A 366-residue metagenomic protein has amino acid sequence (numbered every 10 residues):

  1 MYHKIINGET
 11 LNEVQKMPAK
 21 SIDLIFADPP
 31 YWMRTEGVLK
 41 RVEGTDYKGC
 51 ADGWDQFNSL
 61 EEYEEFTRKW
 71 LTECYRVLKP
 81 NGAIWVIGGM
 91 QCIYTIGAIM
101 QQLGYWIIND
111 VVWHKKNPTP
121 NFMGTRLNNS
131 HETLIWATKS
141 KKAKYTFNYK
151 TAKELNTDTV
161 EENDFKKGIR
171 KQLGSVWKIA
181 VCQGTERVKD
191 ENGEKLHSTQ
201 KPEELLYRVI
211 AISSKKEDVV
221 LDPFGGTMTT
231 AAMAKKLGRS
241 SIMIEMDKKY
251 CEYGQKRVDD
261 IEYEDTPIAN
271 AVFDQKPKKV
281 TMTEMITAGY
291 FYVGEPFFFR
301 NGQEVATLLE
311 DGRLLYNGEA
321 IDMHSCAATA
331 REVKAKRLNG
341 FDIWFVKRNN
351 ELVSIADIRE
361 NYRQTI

Functional and structural regions predicted by a protein language model:
M1-M243: Core catalytic lobe of class I
M1-Q15, V258-M282: S-adenosyl-L-methionine
M90, D247, R257: Residues in the short beta-alpha loop(s) of Rossmann-like NAD(P)-binding domains
G97, Q101, E252-Q255, D259-E262: Class I S-adenosyl-L-methionine
I107, S241, D265, K334-A335: Residue-level detector of short coil/turn "hinge" positions at structural boundaries
T146-N148, T266, N339: Acidic/polar loop patches that form or flank catalytic/metal-binding clefts of enzymes that bind anionic ligands
D218, I244, E252-G254, Y263-P267 (+1 more regions): Extended hydrophobic-aromatic, low-complexity segments
K236, S240, K248-K249, Y253 (+1 more regions): Intrinsically disordered, charged low-complexity linkers and terminal tails that flank or connect structured domains
